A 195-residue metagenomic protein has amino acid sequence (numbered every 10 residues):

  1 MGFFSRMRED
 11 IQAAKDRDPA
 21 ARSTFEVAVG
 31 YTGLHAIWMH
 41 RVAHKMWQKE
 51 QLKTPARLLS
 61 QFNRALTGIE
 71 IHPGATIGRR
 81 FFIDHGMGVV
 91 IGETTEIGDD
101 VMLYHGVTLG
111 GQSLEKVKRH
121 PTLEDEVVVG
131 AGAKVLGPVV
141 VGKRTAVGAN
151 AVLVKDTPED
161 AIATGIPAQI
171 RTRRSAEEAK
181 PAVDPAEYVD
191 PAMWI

Functional and structural regions predicted by a protein language model:
M1-T67, E177-I195: Terminal amphipathic alpha-helical/low-complexity segments used for targeting or macromolecular assembly
T32-G33, W38-R41, A75, F81 (+3 more regions): Solvent-exposed, flexible loop/coil residues
T67, H72-P73, G78-R79, D84-E93 (+10 more regions): Left-handed beta-helix
K116-H120, E177: Conserved phosphate- and dinucleotide-binding cores of soluble alpha/beta proteins, encompassing both enzyme active
A161-A182: Conserved beta-strand-loop-alpha-helix hinge in the C-terminal portion of ABC ATPase nucleotide-binding domains
